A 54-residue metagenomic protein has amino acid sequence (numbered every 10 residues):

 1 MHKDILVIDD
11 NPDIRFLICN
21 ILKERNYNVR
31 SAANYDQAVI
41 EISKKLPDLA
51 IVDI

Functional and structural regions predicted by a protein language model:
M1-L6: Non-catalytic signal-transmission and effector/linker regions of two-component phosphorelay proteins
D9: Conserved acidic carboxylate
P12-R30: Two-component/phosphorelay signaling modules centered on CheY-like receiver
F16, R25, V39-I40, A50: Residues in flexible loops and secondary-structure boundaries
S31-L49: Acidic, metal-coordinating helix/loop segments flanking the phosphotransfer/catalytic sites of two-component signaling
D53: Active-site residues of response regulator receiver
